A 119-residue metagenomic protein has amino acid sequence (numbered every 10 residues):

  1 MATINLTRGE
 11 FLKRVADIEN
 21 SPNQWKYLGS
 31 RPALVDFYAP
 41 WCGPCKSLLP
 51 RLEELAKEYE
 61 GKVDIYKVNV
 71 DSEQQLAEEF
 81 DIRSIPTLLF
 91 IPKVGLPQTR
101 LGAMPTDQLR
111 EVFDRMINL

Functional and structural regions predicted by a protein language model:
M1-L12, E54, N118-L119: N-terminal targeting signals for export/organelle localization
N5, F37, L49-A56, E60-Q75 (+1 more regions): Thiol-based oxidoreductase modules, predominantly thioredoxin-like and allied folds used for disulfide exchange
L6-A33: A short beta-strand-turn-helix
G9-L12, Q74-Q75, D107: Acidic phosphotransfer microenvironment of two-component signaling modules
F11, F37-Y38, I91: Conserved hydrophobic/aromatic "anchor" residues that stabilize well-ordered secondary structure elements
S30-A33, F37-W41, S84: Short pre-active-site segment immediately N-terminal to redox-active cysteine/selenocysteine motifs in thiol-based
G43-K46, L89: Cys/His/Pro-rich metal-binding microdomains
S84, L89-L119: Non-catalytic, surface beta->alpha helical segment in thiol-disulfide oxidoreductase systems
